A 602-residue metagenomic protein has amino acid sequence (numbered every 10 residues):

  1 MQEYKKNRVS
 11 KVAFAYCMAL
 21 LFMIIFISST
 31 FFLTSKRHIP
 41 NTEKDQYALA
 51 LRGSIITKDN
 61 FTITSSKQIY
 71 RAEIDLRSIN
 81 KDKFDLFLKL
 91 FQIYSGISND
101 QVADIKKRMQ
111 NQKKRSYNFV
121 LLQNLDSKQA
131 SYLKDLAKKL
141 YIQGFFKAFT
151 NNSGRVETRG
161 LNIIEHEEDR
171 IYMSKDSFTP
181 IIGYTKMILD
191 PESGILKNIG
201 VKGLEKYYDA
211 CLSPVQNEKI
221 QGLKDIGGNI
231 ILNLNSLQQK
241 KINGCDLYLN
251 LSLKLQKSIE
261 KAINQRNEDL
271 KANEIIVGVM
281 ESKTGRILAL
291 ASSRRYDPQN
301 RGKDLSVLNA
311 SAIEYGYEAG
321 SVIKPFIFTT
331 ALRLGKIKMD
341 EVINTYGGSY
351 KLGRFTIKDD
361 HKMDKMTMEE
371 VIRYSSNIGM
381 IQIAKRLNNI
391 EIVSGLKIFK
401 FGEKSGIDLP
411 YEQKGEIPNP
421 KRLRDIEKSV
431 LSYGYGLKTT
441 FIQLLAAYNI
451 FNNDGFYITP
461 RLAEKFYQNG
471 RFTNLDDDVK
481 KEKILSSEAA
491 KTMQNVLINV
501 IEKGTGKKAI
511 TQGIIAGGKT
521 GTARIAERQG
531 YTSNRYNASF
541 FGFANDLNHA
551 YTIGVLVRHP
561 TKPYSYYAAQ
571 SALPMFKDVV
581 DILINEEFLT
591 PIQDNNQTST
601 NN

Functional and structural regions predicted by a protein language model:
M1-N300, I390-K400, A509-Q512, R528-Y531 (+2 more regions): Periplasmic/cell-envelope proteins involved in peptidoglycan metabolism and beta-lactam response
T62-T64, K224-Q238, I275-S321, F326-T561 (+3 more regions): Beta-lactam-recognizing serine transpeptidase/beta-lactamase-like catalytic domain environment
